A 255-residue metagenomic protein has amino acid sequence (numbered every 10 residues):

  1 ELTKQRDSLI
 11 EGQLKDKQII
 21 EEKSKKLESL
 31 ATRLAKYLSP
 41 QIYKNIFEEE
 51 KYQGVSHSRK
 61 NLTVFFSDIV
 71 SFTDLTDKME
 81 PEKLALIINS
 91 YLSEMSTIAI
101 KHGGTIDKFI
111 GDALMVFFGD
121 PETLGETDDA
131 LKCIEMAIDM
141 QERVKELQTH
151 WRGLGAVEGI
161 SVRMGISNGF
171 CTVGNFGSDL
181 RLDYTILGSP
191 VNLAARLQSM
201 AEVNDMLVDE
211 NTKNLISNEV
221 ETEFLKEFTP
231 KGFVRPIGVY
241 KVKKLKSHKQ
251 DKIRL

Functional and structural regions predicted by a protein language model:
E1-R59, K145: Regulatory cytosolic signal-relay segments
L27-A31, A35, Y52-E135: Catalytic NTP-binding/metal-coordinating core of nucleotidyl cyclase/transferase enzymes
Y37, E49, L124, M140-R143 (+7 more regions): Conserved, well-folded catalytic cores of nucleic-acid-processing and energy-transducing macromolecular machines
S58-N61, G159-S161, L180, E202: Short loop/turn elements that form and flank the Walker-type P-loop nucleotide-binding site in RecA-like NTPase cores
I88-G104, D120-M164, N168, S189-V191 (+1 more regions): Alpha-helical scaffold within the catalytic cores of cyclic-nucleotide enzymes
F117-D128, M164-L182, V203-N204: Catalytic strand-loop-helix junctions within cyclic-nucleotide turnover domains
G153-G155, F176-G188: Short, surface-exposed loop/helix-turn segments at secondary-structure junctions that function as lids/hinges flanking
C171-T172, M200-L255: Cytosolic regulatory/linker segments at or just downstream of nucleotide-handling modules in signal-transduction
